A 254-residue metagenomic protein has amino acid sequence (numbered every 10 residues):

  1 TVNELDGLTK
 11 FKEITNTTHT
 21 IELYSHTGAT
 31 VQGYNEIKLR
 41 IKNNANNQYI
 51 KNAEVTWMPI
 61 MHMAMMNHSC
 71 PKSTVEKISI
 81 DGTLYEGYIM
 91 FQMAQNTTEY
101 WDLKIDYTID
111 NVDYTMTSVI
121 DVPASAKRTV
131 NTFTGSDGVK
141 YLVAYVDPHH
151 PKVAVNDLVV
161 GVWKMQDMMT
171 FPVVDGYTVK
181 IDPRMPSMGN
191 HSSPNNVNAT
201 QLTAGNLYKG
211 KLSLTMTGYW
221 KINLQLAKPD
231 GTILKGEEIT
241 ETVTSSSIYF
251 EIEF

Functional and structural regions predicted by a protein language model:
T1-N67, S73-T74, N96-T98, F250: Acidic/polar, low-complexity intrinsically disordered N-terminal segments immediately downstream of a Sec signal
E22-G28, I41-N47, V146-P148, G161-F171 (+1 more regions): Short amphipathic, basic-aromatic surface patches that mediate peripheral association with negatively charged
Q32-Y34, N96-D102, V153-V155, V174-G176 (+1 more regions): Extracellular Ig-like/FN3 beta-sandwich strand-entry sites
N35, K42-T74, K164-N198, S246: Short flexible loop/turn segments that cap and initiate beta-strands
A45-N46, N96-T98, Y107-T115, Y219 (+2 more regions): Short acidic/polar inter-strand loop motif in beta-rich domains
I78-M90, E99, Q201-K211, G218: Aromatic sugar-binding surface patches on proteins that engage polysaccharides or sugar-phosphate polymers
M90-T97, S213-Y219, P229, E253-F254: Short, surface-exposed loop/turn segments at beta-strand-coil junctions that are enriched for proline with nearby
A94-V159: Surface-exposed beta-loop interaction hotspot
